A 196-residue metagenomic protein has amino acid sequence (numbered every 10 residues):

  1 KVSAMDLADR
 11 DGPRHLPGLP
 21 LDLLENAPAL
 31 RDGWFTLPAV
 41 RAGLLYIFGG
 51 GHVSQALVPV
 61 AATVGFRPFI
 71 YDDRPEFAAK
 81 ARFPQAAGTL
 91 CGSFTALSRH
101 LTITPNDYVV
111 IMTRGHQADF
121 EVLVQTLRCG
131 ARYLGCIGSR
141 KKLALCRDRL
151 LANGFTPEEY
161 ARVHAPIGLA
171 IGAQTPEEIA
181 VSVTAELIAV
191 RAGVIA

Functional and structural regions predicted by a protein language model:
K1-D73, F77-L90, T104-Y108, K142 (+1 more regions): Segments forming oxygen-rich coordination pockets for charged ligands
G92-L97, Q117: Conserved SAM/SAH-binding loop
T95-P105: Short amphipathic alpha-helix with an adjacent loop that forms part of the alpha/beta core around
I111-M112, C136: Redox-cofactor binding/interface segments in oxidoreductases and associated redox assembly factors
R114-Q117, S139-K141: Short glycine-rich anion-binding loops that position phosphate/pyrophosphate groups of nucleotides and phosphorylated
A118-A131: Rossmann-fold NAD(P) dinucleotide-binding segment
A131-R132, I137-A196: Adenosine-phosphate binding glycine-rich loop
